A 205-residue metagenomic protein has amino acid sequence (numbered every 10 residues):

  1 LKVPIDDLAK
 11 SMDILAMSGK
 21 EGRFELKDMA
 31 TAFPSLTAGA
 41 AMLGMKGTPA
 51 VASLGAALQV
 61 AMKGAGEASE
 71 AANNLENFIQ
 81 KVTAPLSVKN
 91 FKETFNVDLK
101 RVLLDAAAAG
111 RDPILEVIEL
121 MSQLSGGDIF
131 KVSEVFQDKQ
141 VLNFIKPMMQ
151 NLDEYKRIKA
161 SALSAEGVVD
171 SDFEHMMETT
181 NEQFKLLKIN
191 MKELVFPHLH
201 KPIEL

Functional and structural regions predicted by a protein language model:
L1-G19, D28-G39, P49-L205: Alpha-helical architecture feature
K46: Phosphate-recognition beta-domain surfaces
